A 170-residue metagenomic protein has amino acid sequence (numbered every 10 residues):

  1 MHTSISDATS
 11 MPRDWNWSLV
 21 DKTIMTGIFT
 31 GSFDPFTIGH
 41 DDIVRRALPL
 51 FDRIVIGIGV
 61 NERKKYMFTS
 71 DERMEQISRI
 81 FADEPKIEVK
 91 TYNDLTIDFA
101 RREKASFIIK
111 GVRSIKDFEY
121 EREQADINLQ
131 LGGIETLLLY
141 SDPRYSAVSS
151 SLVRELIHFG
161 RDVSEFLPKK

Functional and structural regions predicted by a protein language model:
H2-S18: Low-acidity, Ser/Thr- and Arg-rich intrinsically disordered low-complexity segments
W15-K170: Nucleotidyltransferase catalytic core that binds NTPs
